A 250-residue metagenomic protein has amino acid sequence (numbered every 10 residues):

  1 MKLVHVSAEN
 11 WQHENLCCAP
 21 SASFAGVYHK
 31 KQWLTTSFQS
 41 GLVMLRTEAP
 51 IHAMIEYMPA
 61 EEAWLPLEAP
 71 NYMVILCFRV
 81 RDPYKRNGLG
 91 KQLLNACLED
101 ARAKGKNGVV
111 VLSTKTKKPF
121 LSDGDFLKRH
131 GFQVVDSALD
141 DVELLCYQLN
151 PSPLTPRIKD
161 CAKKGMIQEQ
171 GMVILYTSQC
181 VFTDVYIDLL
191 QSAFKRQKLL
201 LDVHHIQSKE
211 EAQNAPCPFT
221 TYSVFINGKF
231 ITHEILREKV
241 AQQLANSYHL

Functional and structural regions predicted by a protein language model:
M1-E48, C161, V181-F182, D188-A193: Short amphipathic alpha-helix that is part of the acyltransferase structural core
Q39-I55, V224-K229: Conserved beta-hairpin
R46, P50-E61, V74, R79: Conserved beta-strand in the GNAT
L76-K85, K115: A short, internal acetyl-CoA/4′-phosphopantetheine-binding micro-motif in the GNAT/acyltransferase core
V80, R86-A101: Conserved acetyl-CoA-binding loop-helix of GNAT-fold acetyltransferases
A101-K117: Conserved GNAT acetyl-CoA-binding A-motif
L112, K128-L145, I231: Conserved catalytic-core motifs of GNAT/GCN5-like acyltransferases
G228-L250: Non-catalytic, surface beta->alpha helical segment in thiol-disulfide oxidoreductase systems
